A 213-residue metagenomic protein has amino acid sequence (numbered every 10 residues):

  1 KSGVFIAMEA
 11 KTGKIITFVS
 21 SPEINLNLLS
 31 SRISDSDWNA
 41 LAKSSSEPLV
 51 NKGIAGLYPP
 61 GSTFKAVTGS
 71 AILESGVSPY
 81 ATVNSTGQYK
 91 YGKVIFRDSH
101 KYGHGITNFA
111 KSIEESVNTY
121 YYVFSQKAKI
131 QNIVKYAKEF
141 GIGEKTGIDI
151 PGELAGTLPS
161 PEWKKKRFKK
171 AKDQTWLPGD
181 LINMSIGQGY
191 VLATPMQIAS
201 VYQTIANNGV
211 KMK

Functional and structural regions predicted by a protein language model:
G3, K11-S62, V67-K213: Beta-lactam-recognizing serine transpeptidase/beta-lactamase-like catalytic domain environment
